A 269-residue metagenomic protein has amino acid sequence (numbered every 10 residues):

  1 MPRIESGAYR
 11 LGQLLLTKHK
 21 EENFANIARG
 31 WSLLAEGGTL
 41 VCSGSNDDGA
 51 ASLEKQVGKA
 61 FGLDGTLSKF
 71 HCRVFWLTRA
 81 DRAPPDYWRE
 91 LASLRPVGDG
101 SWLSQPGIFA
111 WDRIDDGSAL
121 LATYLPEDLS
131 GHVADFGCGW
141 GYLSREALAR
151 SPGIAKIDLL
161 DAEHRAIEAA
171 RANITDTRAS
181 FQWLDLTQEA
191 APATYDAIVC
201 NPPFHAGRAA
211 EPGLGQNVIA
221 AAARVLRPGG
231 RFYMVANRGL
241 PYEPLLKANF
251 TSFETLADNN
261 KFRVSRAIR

Functional and structural regions predicted by a protein language model:
Y9-L15, Y195-P203, Y233: Short SAM/SAH-binding signature in class I
E22-V97: N-terminal auxiliary segments of SAM/dcSAM-dependent transferases
F24-E36, G215-P228: A short glycine-rich, Lys/Arg-flanked "PGG" loop and its adjoining helix->strand segment in the class I
G38, A155, G230: Glycine-centered, small-residue-biased loops immediately flanking beta-strands in adenine/cofactor-binding cores
S45, D161-R165, L214, N237-R238: Short beta->alpha hinge that forms the Motif I/post-I loop of the SAM-binding pocket
S68-H132: SAM-dependent Rossmann-like transferase core, predominantly class I methyltransferases with a strong bias toward
D116-C200, A206: Conserved SAM/SAH cofactor-binding pocket of Class I
A197-R224: Mobile active-site "lid"/loop adjacent to the S-adenosyl-L-methionine
